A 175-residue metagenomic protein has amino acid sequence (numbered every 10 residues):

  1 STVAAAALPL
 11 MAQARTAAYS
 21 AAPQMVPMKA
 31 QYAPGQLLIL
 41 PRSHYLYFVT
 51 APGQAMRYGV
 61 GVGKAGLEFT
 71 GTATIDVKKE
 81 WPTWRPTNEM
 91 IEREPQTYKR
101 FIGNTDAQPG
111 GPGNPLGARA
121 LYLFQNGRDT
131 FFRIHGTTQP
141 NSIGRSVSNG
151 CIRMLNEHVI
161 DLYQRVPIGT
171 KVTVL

Functional and structural regions predicted by a protein language model:
S1-Q13: N-terminal export signals
A17-F132, D161, I168: Gly/Pro-biased beta-strand-loop elements
A22, S142-G150: Short, basic/aromatic beta-hairpin or loop at an interaction surface
A51, R145-V147, V166: Short glycine/proline-enriched turns and hinge-like loops at secondary-structure junctions
R128, P140-I143: Gly/Ser-enriched beta-turn/beta-hairpin loop segments
H135: Histidine-centered active-site/metal-ligand motif
I152-R153, E157-L175: N-terminal targeting pre-sequences for secretion and organelle import
